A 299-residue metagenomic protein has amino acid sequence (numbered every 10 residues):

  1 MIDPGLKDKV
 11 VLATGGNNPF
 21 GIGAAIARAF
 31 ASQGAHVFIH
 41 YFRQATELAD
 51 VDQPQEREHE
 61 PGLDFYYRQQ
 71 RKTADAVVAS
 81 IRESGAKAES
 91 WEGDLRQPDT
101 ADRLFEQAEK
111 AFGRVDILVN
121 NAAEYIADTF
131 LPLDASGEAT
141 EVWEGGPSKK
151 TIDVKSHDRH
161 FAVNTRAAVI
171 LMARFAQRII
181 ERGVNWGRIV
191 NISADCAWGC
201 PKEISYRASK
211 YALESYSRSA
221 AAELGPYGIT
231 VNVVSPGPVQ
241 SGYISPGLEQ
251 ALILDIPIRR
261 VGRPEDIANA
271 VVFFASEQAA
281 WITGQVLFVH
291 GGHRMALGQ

Functional and structural regions predicted by a protein language model:
P4-E47: Canonical Rossmann dinucleotide-binding motif of NAD(H)/NADP(H)-dependent dehydrogenases/reductases, specifically
G15, P19-G21, E124-Y125, L131 (+5 more regions): Catalytic loop of short-chain dehydrogenase/reductase
R68-K72, E92-L104, V154, E265-D266: The beta1-alpha1 cofactor-binding region of Rossmann-like NAD(H)/NADP(H)-dependent oxidoreductases
M172-A173, R218: A short, exposed helix-loop element centered on a Lys and neighboring polar residues
G225, T230, I282-G284: Short, small/polar-rich loop/turn modules that mediate ligand/substrate recognition or access, typified
Q250, V272, T283-Q299: Short C-terminal tail/terminal secondary-structure segment of NAD(P)H-dependent dehydrogenase/reductase domains
I256-I267, Q278: A conserved structural motif in NAD(P)-dependent oxidoreductases
